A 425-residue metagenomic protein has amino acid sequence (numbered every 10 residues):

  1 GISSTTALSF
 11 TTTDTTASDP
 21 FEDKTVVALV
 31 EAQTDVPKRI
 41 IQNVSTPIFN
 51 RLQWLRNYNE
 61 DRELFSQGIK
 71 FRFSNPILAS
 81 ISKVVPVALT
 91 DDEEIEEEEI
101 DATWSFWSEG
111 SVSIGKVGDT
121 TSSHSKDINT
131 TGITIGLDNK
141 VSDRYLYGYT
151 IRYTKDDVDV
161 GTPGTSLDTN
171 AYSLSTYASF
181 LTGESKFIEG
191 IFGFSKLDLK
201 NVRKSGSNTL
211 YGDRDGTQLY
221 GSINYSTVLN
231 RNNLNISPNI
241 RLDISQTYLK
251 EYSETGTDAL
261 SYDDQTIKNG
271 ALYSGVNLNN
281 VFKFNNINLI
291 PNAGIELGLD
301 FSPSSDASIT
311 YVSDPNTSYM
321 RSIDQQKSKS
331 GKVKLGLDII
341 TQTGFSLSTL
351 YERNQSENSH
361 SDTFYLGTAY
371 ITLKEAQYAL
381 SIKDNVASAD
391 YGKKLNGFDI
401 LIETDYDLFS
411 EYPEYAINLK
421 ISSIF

Functional and structural regions predicted by a protein language model:
I2-S4: Short, exposed coil/turn segments at beta-strand boundaries within extracellular/luminal domains
A7-S9: Boundary at the C-terminal end of the N-terminal hydrophobic targeting segment
T11, T15-Q42, D101-F425: Membrane translocator/pore-forming domains, dominated by Gram-negative outer-membrane beta-barrels
A32-W104, T372-A379: Outer-membrane beta-barrel biogenesis signature
